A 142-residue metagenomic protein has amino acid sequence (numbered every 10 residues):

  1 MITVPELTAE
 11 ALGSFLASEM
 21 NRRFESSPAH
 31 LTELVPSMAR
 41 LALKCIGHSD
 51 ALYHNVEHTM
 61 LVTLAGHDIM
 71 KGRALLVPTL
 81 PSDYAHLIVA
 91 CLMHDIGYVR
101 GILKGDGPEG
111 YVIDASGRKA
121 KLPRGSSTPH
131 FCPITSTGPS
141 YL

Functional and structural regions predicted by a protein language model:
M1-S37, L41-A51: Non-catalytic interface/linker regions that flank or bridge core catalytic/transmembrane domains
E6-L12, L52, I69-M70, L92-G101: Short, charged low-complexity intrinsically disordered segments located at boundaries of structured domains
R22, D68-K71, Y141: A generic structural signal for well-ordered alpha-helical segments enriched in polar/charged residues
T32-V35, T59, D83-Y84, C132: Generic alpha-helix initiation/capping and coil-helix boundary signal
S37-L64, K121-P129: Active-site flanking loop/helix segments enriched in acidic
R40, K44, A65-L75, Y98 (+1 more regions): Short helix-loop boundary/capping segments at the starts of domains
H48-H86: Alpha-helical phosphate/pyrophosphate-handling elements in metalloenzyme active cores
S82-L142: Divalent metal-dependent catalytic cores for phosphoryl transfer on phosphate-bearing substrates
